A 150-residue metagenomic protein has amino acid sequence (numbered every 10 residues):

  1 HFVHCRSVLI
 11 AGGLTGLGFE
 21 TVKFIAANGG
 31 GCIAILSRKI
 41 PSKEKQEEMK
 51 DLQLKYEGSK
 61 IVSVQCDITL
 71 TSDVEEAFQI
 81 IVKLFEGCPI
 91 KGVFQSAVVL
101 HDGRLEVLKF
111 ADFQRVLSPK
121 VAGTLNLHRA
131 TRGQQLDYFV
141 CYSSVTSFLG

Functional and structural regions predicted by a protein language model:
H1-G150: 4′-phosphopantetheine-dependent carrier domains
